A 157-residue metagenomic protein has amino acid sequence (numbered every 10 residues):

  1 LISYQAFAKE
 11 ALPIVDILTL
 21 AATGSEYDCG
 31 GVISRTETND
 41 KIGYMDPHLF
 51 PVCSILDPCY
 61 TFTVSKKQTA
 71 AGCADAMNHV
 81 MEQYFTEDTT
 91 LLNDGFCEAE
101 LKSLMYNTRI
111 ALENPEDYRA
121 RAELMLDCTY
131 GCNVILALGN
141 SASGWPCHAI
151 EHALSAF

Functional and structural regions predicted by a protein language model:
I2-T90: A glycine/threonine-rich phosphate-anchoring loop and its flanking beta-alpha core in nucleotide/phosphate-binding
Q83-F157: Active-site segments that bind and position negatively charged phosphate/pyrophosphate groups
